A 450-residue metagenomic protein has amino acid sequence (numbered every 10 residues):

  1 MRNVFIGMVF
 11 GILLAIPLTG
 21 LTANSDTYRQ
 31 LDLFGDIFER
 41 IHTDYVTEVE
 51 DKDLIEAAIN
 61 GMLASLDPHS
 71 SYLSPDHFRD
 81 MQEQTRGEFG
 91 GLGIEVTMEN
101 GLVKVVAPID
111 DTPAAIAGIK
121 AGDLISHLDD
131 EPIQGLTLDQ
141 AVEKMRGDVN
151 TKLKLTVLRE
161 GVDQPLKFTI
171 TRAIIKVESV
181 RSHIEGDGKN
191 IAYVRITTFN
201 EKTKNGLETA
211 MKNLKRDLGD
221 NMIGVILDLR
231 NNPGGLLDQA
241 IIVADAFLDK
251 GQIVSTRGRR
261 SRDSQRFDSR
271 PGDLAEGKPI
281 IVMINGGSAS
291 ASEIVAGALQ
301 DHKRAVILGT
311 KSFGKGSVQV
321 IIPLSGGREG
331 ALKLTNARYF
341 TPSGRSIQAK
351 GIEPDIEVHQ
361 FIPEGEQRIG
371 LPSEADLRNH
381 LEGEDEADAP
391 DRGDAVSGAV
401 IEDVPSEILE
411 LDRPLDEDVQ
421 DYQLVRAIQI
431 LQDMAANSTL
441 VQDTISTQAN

Functional and structural regions predicted by a protein language model:
V4-G7, Y28, K176, R181-N450: C-terminal "post-core" interaction segments
M8-P17: Bacterial N-terminal signal peptides
A23-S70: N-terminal activation segment of mature serine protease catalytic domains
F38, A114-T137, V225-D228: Conserved PDZ fold ligand-binding element
A57, S71-A107: PDZ/PDZ-like peptide-tail recognition elements
R86-G90, M98-L102, I119-K120, G147-T151 (+8 more regions): Short flexible coil/turn linkers enriched for glycine and charged/polar residues that connect secondary-structure
G101-K104, S126, Q140-R181, T335-N336: PDZ-domain C-terminal substructure recognizer with occasional recognition of PDZ-binding tails
L124-T156, Q239, K315-I322: PDZ domains, with a preference for the canonical peptide-binding region formed by the helix
